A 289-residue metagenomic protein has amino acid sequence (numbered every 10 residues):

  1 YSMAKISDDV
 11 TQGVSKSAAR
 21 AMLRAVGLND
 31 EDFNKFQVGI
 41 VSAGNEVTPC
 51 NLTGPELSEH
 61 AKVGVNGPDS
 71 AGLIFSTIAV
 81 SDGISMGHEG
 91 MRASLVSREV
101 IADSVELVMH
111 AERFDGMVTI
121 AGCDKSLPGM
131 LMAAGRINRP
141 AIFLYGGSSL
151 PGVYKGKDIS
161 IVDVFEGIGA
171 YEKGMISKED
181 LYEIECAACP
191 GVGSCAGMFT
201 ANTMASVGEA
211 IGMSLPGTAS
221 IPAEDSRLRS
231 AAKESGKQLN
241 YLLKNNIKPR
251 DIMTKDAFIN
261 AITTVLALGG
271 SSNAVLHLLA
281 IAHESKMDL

Functional and structural regions predicted by a protein language model:
M3-D32, E59: N-terminal amphipathic/basic leader segments beginning at the initiator methionine
K5-D9, D30-F33, D69-T77, K178-I184 (+4 more regions): Flexible, glycine/charged-enriched surface loops at secondary-structure junctions
I6, V10, L28, N45-T53 (+2 more regions): A short N-terminal beta->alpha junction/helix N-cap motif
E31-Y145, S149: Long, structured ligand/cofactor-binding scaffold of large enzymes
N51, A196-G197, A267-N273: Short helix-coil transition sites and intra-membrane helix breaks within transmembrane domains of multi-pass
L52, L276-H283: Re-entrant/interfacial helical elements at transmembrane boundaries that shape and gate the permeation pathway
S94-N260, V265: Active-site cavity-forming subdomains of large catalytic enzyme subunits
I142-F143, S285-L289: Phosphate-handling active-site elements
